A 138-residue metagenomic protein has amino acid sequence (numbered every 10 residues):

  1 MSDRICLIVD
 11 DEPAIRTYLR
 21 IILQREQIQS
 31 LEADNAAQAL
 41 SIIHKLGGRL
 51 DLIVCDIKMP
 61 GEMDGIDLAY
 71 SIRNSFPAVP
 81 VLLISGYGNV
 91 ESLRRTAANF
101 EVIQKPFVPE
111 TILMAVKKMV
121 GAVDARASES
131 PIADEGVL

Functional and structural regions predicted by a protein language model:
P13-E32: Two-component/phosphorelay signaling modules centered on CheY-like receiver
E32-L52, S92: Acidic, metal-coordinating helix/loop segments flanking the phosphotransfer/catalytic sites of two-component signaling
D34-N35, M63-L68: Acidic catalytic/metal-coordinating carboxylates
L40-S41, I66-A78: Short amphipathic alpha-helix used as the core "switch/output" element in two-component signaling
D56-I57: Active-site residues of response regulator receiver
S71, R95-I103: As written
F107-V120, D124, S128: C-terminal output helix
